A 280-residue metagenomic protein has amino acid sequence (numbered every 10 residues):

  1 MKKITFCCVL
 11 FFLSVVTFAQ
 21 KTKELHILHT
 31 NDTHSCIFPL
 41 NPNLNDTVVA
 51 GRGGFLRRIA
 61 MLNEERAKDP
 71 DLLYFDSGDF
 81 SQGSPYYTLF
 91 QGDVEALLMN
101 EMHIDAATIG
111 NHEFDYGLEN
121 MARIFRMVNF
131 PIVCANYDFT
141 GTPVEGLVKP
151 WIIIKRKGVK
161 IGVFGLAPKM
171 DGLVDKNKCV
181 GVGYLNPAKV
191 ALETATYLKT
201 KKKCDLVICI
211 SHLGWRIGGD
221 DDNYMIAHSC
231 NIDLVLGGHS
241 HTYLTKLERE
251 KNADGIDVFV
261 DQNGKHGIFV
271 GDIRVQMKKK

Functional and structural regions predicted by a protein language model:
M1-I4: Positively charged n-region of N-terminal signal peptides that target proteins for export
L10-F18: Hydrophobic h-region of N-terminal signal peptides that target proteins for export in Gram-negative bacteria
A19-K280: Acidic, metal/ion-coordinating pockets
